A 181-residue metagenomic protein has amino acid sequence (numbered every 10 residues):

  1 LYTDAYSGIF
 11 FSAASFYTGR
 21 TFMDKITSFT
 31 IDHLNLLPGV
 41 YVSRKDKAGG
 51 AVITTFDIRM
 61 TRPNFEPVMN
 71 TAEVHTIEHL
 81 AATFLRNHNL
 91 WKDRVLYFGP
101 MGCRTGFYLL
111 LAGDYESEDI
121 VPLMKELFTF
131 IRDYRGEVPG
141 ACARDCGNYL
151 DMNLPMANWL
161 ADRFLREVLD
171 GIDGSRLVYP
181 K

Functional and structural regions predicted by a protein language model:
L1-F22: Short, Lys/Arg-enriched N-terminal segments with co-localized hydrophobic residues within the first ~10-30 amino acids
F10, R20-L85: His/Glu-rich zincin catalytic helix
K25, K45-K47, K92, K125 (+1 more regions): Context-gated lysine
P63, P67-D119: M16/MPP (pitrilysin/insulinase) zinc-metallopeptidase core fold and M16-derived inactive scaffolds
F98-D170: Active-site-adjacent, His/Asp/Glu-enriched structural segments that form or flank metal-binding and acid/base networks
R166-K181: Histidine-acidic residue clusters that define the catalytic metal-binding segment of zinc metallopeptidase domains
